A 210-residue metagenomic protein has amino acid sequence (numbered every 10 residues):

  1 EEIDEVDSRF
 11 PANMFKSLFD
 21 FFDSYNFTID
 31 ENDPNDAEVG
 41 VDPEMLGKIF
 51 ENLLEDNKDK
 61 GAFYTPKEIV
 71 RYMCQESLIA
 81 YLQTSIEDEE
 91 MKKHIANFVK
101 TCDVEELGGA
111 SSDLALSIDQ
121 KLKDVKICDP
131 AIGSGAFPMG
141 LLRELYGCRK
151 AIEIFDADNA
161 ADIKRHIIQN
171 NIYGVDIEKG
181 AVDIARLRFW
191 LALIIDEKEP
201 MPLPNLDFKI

Functional and structural regions predicted by a protein language model:
E1-Y146, N171-I184: Preference for the N-terminal adenyl/adenosyl cofactor-binding alpha/beta module
K121-D124, C128, F137-I210: Class I S-adenosyl-L-methionine-dependent methyltransferase module
